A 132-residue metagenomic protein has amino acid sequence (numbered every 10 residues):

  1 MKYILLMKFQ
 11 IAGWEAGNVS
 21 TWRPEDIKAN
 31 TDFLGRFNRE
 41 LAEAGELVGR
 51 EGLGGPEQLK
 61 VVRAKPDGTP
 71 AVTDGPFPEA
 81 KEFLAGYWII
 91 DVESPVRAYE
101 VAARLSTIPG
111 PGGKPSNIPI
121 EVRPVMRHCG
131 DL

Functional and structural regions predicted by a protein language model:
M1-L132: Conserved, structured core segments of small domains
